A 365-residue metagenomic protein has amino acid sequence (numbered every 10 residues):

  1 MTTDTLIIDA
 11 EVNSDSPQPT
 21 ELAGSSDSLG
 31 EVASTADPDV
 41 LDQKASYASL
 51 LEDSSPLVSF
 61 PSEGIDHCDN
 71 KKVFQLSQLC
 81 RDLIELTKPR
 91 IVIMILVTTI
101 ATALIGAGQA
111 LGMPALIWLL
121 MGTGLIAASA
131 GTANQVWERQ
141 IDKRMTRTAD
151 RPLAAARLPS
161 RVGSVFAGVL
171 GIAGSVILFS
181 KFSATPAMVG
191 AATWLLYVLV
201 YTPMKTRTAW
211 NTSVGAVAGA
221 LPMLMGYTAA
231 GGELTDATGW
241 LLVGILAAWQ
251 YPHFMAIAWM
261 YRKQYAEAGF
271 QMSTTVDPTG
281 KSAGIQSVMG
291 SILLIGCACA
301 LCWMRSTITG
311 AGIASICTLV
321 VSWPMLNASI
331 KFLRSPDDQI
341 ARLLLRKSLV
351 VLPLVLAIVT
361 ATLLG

Functional and structural regions predicted by a protein language model:
M1-R81: Transit-peptide-like, low-complexity N-terminal presequences and other terminal intrinsically disordered regions
G64-Q75, W137-L158, M255-S282: Cytosolic, membrane-interface loops and tails of multi-pass inner-membrane proteins
L96-R139, R147, G168, S175 (+2 more regions): Membrane-embedded alpha-helical segments that form the functional core of polytopic membrane enzymes, especially those
L125-A133, L195-P203, G244-Q264, I295 (+1 more regions): Transmembrane alpha-helical segments that form the membrane-embedded catalytic/substrate-channel core of multi-pass
R139, R147-A187, P278-M304: Multi-pass membrane catalytic core of lipid/isoprenoid biosynthesis enzymes
S160, S164-G231: Intramembrane alpha-helical segments
L224-L234, L294-C302, V351-G365: Hydrophobic alpha-helical transmembrane segments in multi-pass integral membrane proteins
S282-A283, L326-L354: Interfacial loop-to-transmembrane junctions
